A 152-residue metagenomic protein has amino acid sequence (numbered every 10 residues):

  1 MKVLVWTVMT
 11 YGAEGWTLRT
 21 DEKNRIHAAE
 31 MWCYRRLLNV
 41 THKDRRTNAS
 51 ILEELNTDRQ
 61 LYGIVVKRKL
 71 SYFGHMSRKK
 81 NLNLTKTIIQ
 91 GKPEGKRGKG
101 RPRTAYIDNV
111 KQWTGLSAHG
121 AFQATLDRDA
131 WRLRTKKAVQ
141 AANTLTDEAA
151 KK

Functional and structural regions predicted by a protein language model:
M1-K152: Short linear motifs embedded in intrinsically disordered, charge-biased segments
